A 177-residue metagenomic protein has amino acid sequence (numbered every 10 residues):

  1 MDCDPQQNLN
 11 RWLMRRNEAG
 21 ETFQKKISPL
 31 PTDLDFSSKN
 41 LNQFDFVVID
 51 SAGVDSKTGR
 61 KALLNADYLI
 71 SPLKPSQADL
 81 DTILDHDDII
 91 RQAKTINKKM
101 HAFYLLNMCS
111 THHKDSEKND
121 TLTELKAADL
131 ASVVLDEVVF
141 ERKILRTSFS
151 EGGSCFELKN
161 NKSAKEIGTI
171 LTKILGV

Functional and structural regions predicted by a protein language model:
M1-K57, I96, F149-S150: P-loop/Walker-type NTP enzyme "switch/lid" segment
I49, S71, Y104-L106: Structural beta-sheet core signal
G53, S76-Q77, N107-H113: Short histidine/acidic/glycine/proline-rich micro-motifs that form metal- and phosphate-coordinating active-site loops
T58-Q77: Inter-motif core of Ras-like GTPase G domains
D81-K99, N107, T111: Conserved C-terminal guanine-recognition region of P-loop GTPase G domains, centered on the G4
M108-S110, T121-G153: Beta-strand-loop-alpha "switch" segments that mediate conformational coupling across diverse proteins
S148-I167: C-terminal boundary of histidine-terminating zinc-finger modules
